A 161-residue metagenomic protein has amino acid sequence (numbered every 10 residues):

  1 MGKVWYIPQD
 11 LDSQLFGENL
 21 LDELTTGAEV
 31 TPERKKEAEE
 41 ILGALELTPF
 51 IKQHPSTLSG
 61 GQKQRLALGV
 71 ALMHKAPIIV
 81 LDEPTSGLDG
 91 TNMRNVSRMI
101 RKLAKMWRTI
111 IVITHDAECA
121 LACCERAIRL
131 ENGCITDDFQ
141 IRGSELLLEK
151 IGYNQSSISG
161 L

Functional and structural regions predicted by a protein language model:
E33-F50: Conserved ABC ATPase "signature" region
H54-L58: Conserved ABC ATPase signature
L68: Hydrophobic anchor residue at the start of the ABC signature
I79-D82: Catalytic Walker B motif of ABC-type/P-loop ATPase nucleotide-binding domains
G90-N92: Helix N-cap at the start of a conserved alpha-helix in ABC-type nucleotide-binding domains
T114-H115: H-loop/switch region of ABC-family ATPase nucleotide-binding domains
C134-S157: Conserved beta-strand-loop-alpha-helix hinge in the C-terminal portion of ABC ATPase nucleotide-binding domains
